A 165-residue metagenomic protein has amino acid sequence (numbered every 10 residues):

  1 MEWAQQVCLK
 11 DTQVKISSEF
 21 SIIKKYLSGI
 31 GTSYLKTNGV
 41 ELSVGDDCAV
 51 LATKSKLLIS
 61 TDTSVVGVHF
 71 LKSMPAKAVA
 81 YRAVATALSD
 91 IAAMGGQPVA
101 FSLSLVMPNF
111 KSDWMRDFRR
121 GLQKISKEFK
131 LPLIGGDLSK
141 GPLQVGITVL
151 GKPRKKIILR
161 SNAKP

Functional and structural regions predicted by a protein language model:
M1, V79, F110: Short, surface-exposed alpha-helical recognition segments that flank or form part of ligand/macromolecule-binding
E2-P75, M94, L103, R120 (+2 more regions): Extreme N-terminal cap/leader segments of soluble proteins
V40-S43, A87, G135-L138: Short beta-strand
G45, M74-A78, R82, D113: Residues at secondary-structure transition points
T53-K54, S64, Q97-P165: Glycine-rich anion-binding loops of enzyme active sites
V79-I91, G121, I125: Short, well-ordered amphipathic alpha-helical segments that serve as non-catalytic structural scaffolds within diverse
